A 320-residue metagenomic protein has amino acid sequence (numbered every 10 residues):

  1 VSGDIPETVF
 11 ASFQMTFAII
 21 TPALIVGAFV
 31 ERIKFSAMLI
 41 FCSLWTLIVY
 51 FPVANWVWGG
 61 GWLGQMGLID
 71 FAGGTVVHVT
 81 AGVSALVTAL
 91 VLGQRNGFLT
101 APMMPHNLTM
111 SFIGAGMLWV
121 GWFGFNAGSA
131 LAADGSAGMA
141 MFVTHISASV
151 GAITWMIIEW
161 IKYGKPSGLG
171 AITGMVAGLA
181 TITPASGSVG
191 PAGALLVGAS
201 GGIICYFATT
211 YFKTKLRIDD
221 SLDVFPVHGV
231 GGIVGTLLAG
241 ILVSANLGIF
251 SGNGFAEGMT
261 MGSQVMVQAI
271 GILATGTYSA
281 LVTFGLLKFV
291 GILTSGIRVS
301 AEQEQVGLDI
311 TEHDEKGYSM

Functional and structural regions predicted by a protein language model:
V1-M320: Glycine- and aromatic-enriched membrane alpha-helices
